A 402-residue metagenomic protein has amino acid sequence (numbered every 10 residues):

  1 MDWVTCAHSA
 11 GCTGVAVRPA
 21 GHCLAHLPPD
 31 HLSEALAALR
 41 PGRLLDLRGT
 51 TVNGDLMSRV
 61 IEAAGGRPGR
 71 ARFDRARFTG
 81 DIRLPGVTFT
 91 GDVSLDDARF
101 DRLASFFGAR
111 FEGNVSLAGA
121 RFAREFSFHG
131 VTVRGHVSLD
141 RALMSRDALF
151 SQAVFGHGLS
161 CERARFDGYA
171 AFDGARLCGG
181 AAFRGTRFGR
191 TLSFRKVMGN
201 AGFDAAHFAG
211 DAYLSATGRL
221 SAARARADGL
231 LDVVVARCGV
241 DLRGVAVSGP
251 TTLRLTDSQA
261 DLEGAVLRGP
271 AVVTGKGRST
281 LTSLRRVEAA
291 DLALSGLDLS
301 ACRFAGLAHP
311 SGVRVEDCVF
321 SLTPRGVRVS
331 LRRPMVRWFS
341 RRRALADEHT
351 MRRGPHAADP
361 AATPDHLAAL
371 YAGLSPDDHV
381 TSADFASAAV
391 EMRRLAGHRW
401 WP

Functional and structural regions predicted by a protein language model:
M1-D2, G11-P19, E34-M351, P355-A358: Tandem repeat scaffolds
V4-C6: Short polybasic amphipathic segments
H8-T13, H26: Short Cys/His-rich metal-coordination motifs, predominantly Zn2+-binding knuckles/fingers
R18-H26: Cysteine-rich micro-motifs
L27-P28, P68: Terminal, compositionally biased non-globular sequences in eukaryotic proteins
H31, L56, T363-H366: Structural recognition of alpha-solenoid helical scaffolds
R353-P402: Juxtamembrane regulatory segments of integral membrane proteins
